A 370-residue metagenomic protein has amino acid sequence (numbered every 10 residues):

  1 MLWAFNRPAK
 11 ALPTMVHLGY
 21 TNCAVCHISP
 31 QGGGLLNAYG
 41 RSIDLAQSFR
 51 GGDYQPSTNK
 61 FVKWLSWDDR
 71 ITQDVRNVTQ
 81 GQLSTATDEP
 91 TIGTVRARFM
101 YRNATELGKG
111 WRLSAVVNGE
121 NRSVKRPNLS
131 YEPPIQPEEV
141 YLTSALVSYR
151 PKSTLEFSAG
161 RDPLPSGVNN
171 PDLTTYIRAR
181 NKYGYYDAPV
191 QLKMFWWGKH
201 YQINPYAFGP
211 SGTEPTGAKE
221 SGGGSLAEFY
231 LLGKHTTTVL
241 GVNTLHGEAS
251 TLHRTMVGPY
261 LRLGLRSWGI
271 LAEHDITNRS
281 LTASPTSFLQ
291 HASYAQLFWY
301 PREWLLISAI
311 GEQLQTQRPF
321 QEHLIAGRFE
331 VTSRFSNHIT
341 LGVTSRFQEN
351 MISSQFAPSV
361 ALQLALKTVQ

Functional and structural regions predicted by a protein language model:
Y20-P30: The canonical Cys-X-X-Cys-His
N22, S333, S354-Q370: Outer-membrane beta-barrel "beta-signal"
G52-T87, T91-G93, K109-A115, F157 (+1 more regions): Transmembrane beta-strand segments of Gram-negative outer membrane beta-barrel proteins
W67, D88-A97, E138-T143, Y186-V190 (+6 more regions): Residues that define the transmembrane beta-barrel architecture of outer-membrane proteins
I71-L83, A115-G119, A159-R161, I203-G209 (+4 more regions): Transmembrane beta-barrel strands of outer-membrane/channel proteins
T79-Q82, V124-S144, K152-Y230, V239-N243 (+1 more regions): Surface-exposed coil loops of outer-membrane beta-barrel proteins
L107-S114, S153-F157, P163-S166, K199-P205 (+5 more regions): Repeated loop/turn-to-beta-strand initiation elements of outer-membrane beta-barrel proteins
E220-Q317: Detector for outer-membrane/organellar transmembrane beta-barrel domains, recognizing the amphipathic beta-strand
